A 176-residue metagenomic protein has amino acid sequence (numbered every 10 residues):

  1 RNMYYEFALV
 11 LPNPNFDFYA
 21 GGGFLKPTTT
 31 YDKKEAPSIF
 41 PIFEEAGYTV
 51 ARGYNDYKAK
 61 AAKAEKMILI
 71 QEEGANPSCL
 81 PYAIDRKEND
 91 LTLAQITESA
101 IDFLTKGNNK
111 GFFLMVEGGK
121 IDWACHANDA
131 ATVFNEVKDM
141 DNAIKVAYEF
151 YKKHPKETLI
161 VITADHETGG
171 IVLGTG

Functional and structural regions predicted by a protein language model:
R1-G176: A post-motif C-terminal structural segment
